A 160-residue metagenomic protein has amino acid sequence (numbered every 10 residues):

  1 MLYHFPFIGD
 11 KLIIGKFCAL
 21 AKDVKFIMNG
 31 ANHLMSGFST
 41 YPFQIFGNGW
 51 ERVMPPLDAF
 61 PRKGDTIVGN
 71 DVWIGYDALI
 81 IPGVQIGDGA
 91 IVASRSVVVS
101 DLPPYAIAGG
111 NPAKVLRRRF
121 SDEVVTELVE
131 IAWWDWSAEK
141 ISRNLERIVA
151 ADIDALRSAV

Functional and structural regions predicted by a protein language model:
M1-P82: Flexible, glycine/small-residue-enriched loop-and-beta-strand segment within the central core of proteins
A19, G87-A93, V97: A generic "structured core" feature
G30-A31, L102, R118-R119: Conserved catalytic-core motifs of eukaryotic protein kinase domains, centered on the activation segment
F43-I80, P112-V160: C-terminal segments of enzyme domains that contribute to small-molecule binding surfaces
W73, I91, I107-A108: Short-chain dehydrogenase/reductase
Y76, S94, P104: Catalytic-loop Lys-Pro-X-Asn motif of eukaryotic-like protein kinases
G87-D88, P103-Y105: Conserved catalytic segment of ABC-fold P-loop ATPases
P104, G109-P112: Acidic, glycine-centered active-site loop in nucleotide-sugar glycosyltransferases
